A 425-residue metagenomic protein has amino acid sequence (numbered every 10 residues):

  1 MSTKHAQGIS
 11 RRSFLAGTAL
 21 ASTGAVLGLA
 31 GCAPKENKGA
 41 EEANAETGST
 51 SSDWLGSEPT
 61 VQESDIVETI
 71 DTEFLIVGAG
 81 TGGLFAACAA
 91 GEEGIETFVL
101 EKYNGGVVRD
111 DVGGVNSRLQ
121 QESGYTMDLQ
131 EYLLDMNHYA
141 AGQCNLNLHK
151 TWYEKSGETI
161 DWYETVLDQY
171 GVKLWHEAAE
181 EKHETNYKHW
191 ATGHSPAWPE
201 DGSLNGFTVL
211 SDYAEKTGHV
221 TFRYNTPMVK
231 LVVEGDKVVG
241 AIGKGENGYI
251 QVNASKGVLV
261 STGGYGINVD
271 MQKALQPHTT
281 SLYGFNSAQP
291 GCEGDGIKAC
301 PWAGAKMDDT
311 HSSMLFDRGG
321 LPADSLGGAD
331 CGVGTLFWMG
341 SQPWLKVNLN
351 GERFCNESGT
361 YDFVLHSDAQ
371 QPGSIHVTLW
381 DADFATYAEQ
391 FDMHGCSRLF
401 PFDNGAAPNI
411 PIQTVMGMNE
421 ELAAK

Functional and structural regions predicted by a protein language model:
M1-S10, L20-T23: N-terminal secretory signal peptides
A6-L15, L29: Twin-arginine (Tat) signal peptide motif
I66-G80: Beta1/beta-strand and adjacent pyrophosphate-binding region of the FAD-binding site in flavoprotein oxidoreductases
E92-R109: Glycine-rich FAD pyrophosphate-binding loop
N116-W152: Glycine-rich active-site loop/strand segments that organize a redox cofactor
E154-Y249, V269-D270, G320-P322: Conserved redox-cofactor binding core of oxidoreductases
G245, N253-A323: Glycine-rich loop(s) and the adjacent beta-strand/alpha-helix scaffold that form part
I297-A299, A303-K425: An anion/pyrophosphate-binding glycine-rich loop and adjacent beta-alpha core in soluble alpha-beta enzymes
